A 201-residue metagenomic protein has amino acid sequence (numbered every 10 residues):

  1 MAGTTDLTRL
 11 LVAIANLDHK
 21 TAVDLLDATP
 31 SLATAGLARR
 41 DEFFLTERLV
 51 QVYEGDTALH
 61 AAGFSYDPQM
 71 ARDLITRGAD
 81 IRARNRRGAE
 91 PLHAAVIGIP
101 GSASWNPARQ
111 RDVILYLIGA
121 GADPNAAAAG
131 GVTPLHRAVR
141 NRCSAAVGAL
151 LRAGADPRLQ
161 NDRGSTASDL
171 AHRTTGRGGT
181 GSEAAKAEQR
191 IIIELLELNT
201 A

Functional and structural regions predicted by a protein language model:
M1-V12, P107-A108, L115, A120 (+3 more regions): Ankyrin-repeat-protein effector appendages
T4-V12, G36-L59, R84-G101, A127-T133 (+1 more regions): Ankyrin-repeat boundary/"N-cap" motif
T8-D24: Alpha-helical segment of the N-proximal tetratricopeptide repeat
V12-L17, L49-V50, A61-D67, A94-Q110 (+2 more regions): Ankyrin repeat A-helix N-terminal signature
T21, Q69-M70, R109-V113, A145-A146 (+1 more regions): Conserved ankyrin/ankyrin-like repeat signature
L26-L32, R40, R72-D80, D112-D123 (+2 more regions): Ankyrin repeat domain, specifically the short helix-to-loop turn at the C-terminus of the second helix of each repeat
Y66-P68, T76, P134-R152: Internal alpha-helical scaffold/solenoid segments in large eukaryotic proteins
G88-A89, S102-L115, D123: Eukaryotic tandem repeat interaction scaffolds
